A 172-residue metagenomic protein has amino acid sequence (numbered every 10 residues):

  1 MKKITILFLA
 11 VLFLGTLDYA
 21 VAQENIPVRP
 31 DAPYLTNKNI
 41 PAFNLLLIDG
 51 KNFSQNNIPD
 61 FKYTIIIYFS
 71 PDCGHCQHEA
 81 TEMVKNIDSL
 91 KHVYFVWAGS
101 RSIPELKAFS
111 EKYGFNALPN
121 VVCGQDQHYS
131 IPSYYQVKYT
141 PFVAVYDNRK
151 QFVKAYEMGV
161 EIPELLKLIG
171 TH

Functional and structural regions predicted by a protein language model:
M1-P27, H172: Bacterial Sec-dependent N-terminal signal peptides
Q23-N56: N-terminal "domain-start" segment that seeds a small globular fold
N39, K62, K138-T140: Short, small/polar residue-rich loop motifs at catalytic or cofactor-binding pockets
S54-Q77, M83: Short active-site neighborhood of thiol/selenol oxidoreductases, capturing the structured segment around
Q77-G114, H128-S133: Structural microenvironment flanking redox-active thiols in thiol-disulfide oxidoreductases
S89, Y139, V145-H172: Thiol-/selenol-based redox modules, centered on thioredoxin-like and closely related oxidoreductase domains
Y113-A144: Short, internal strand/loop/helix patches that form the active-site neighborhood or redox-interaction surface
